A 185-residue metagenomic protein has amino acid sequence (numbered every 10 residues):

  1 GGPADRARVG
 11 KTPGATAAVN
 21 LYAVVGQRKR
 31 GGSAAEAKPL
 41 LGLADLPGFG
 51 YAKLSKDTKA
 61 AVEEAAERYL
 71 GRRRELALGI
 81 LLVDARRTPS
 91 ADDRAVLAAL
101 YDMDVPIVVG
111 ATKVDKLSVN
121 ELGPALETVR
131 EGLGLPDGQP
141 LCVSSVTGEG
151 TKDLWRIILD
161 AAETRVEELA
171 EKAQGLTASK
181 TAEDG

Functional and structural regions predicted by a protein language model:
G1-K53, D57, E163-T164, E168 (+1 more regions): Conserved G1/Walker A P-loop phosphate-binding module
P3-A4, L41, L70-R73, V83 (+3 more regions): Conserved NTP-handling cores and scaffolds of large molecular machines
A15, G48-G50, R86-P89, K113-S118 (+1 more regions): Conserved nucleotide-binding/hydrolysis micro-motifs of P-loop NTPases
T16, K59-E63, S90, R94 (+1 more regions): Amphipathic alpha-helical transducer elements in NTP-driven molecular machines
Y22, T112, L154: Residue-level signal for inorganic ion chemistry
L54-T58, V119-L122: Short, solvent-exposed loop/turn segments at secondary-structure boundaries
E63-Q139: Conserved C-terminal guanine-recognition region of P-loop GTPase G domains, centered on the G4
K116-A173: Canonical P-loop GTPase G-domain recognition
